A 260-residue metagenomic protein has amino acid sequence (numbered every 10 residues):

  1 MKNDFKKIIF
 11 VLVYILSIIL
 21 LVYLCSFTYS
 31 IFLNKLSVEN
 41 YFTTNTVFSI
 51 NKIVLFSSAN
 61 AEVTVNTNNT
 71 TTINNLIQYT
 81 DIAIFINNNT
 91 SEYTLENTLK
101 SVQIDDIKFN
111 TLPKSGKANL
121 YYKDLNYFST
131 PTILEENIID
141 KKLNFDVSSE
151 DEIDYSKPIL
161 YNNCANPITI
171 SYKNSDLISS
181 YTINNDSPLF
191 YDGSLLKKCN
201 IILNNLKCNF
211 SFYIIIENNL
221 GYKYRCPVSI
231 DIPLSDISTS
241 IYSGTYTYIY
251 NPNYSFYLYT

Functional and structural regions predicted by a protein language model:
M1-I9: Disordered, charged N-terminal biogenesis/targeting segments of membrane/secreted proteins
F10-Y29: Hydrophobic membrane-insertion alpha-helices, especially the h-region of bacterial N-terminal signal peptides
T28-N205, N219-T260: Non-catalytic macromolecular-recognition regions in eukaryotic signaling proteins
N209-I216: Short, structured surface segments that line ligand/substrate-binding pockets
